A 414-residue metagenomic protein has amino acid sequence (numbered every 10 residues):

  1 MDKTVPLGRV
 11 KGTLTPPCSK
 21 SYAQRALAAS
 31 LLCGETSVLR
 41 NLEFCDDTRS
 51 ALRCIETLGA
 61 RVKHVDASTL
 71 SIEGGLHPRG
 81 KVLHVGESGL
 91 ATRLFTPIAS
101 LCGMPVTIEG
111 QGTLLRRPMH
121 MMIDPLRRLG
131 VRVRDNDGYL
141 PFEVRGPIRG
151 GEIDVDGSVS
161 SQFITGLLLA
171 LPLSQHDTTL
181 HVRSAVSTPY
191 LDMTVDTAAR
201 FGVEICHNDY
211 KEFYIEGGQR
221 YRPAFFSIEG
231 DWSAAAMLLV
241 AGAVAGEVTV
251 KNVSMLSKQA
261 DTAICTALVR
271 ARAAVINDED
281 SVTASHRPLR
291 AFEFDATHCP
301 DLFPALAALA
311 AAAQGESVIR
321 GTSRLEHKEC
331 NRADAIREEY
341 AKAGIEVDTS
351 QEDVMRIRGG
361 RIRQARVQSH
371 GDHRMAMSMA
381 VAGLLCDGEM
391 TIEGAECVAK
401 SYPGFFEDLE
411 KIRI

Functional and structural regions predicted by a protein language model:
M1-I414: Structural preference for solvent-exposed beta-strand-turn elements and adjacent flexible terminal/loop segments within
